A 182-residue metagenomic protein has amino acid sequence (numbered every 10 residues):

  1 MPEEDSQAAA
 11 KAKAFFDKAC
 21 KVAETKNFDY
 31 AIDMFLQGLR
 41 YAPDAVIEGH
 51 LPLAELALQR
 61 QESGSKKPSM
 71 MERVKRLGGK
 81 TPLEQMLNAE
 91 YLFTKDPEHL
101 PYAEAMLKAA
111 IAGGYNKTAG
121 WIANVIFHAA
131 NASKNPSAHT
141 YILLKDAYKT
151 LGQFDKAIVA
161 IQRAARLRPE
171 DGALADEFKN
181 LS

Functional and structural regions predicted by a protein language model:
M1-F16, R60-L83, A89-P97, A130-A138: TPR-adjacent "capping" and linker segments in tetratricopeptide-repeat scaffold/adaptor proteins
F15, M34, H50, A103 (+3 more regions): TPR repeat positional signature
K18, L53, R73, N88 (+5 more regions): Structural register within alpha-helical repeat arrays
G38, Y91-L92, I126-A130, A164: Canonical positions in the second alpha-helix
Y41-A42, K95-D96, A129-S133, T150 (+1 more regions): Structural marker of alpha-solenoid helical repeat scaffolds
